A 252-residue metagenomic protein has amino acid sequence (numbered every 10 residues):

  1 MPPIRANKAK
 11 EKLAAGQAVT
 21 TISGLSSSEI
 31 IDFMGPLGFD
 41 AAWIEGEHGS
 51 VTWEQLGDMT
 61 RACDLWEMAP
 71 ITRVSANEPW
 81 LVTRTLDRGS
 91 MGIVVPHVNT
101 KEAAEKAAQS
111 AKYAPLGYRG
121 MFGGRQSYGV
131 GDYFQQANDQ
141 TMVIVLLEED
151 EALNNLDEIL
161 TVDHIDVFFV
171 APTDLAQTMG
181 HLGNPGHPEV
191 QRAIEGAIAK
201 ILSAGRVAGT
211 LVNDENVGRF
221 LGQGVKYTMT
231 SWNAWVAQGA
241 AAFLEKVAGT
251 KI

Functional and structural regions predicted by a protein language model:
M1-P70, V74-N77, V143, H164: Conserved N-terminal beta1-alpha1 strand-loop-helix module at the mouth
M1-S23, V130-D139, E195-S203, I252: N-terminal amphipathic alpha-helix/helix-capping segment at the start of soluble metabolic enzymes
T20-S23, A42-I44, P70-V74, I93-V95 (+4 more regions): Hydrophobic faces of well-ordered beta-strands that scaffold small-molecule active sites in alpha/beta enzyme cores
I22, M34, E45, I93 (+5 more regions): Conserved, mostly hydrophobic/aromatic
S23-L37, A76-R84, E151-V162, V212-G218: Short, acidic/polar
M59, C63, K101-L116, N233-I252: C-terminal helical cap(s) of enzyme catalytic domains, especially alpha/beta-barrels
W80, S90-V167, P172-Q177, K251: Conserved anion-binding
G89-G92, K112-G120, T178-R192, M229 (+1 more regions): Glycine-rich tight-turn/loop motif centered on a GG-T
